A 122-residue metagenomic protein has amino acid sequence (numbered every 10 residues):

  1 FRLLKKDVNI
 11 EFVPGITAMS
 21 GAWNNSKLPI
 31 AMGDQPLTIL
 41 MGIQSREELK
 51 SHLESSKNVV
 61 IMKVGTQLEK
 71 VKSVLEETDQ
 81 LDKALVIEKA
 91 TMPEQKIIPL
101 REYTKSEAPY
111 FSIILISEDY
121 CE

Functional and structural regions predicted by a protein language model:
F1-S55, K105: Class I SAM-dependent methyltransferase SAM-binding "motif I" and its flanking Rossmann-like core
L53-E122: A contiguous loop/helix-start segment that scaffolds small-molecule binding in enzyme catalytic cores
